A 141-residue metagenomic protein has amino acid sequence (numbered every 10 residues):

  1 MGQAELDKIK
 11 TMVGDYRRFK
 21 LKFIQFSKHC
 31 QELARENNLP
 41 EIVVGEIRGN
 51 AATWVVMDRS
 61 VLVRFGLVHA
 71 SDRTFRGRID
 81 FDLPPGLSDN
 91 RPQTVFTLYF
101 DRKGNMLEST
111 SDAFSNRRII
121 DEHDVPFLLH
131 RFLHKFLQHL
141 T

Functional and structural regions predicted by a protein language model:
M1-G49: Charge-rich, low-complexity N-terminal segments
G2, L6, K10, V55 (+1 more regions): Alpha-helical context
A4, A34, A51-A52, A70 (+2 more regions): A sequence-composition feature that detects small, non-aromatic residues
I9-M12, F19, I47, T74 (+3 more regions): Short linear sequence motifs
I24-S27, G66, R76, L133: Compositionally biased, low-structure terminal segments
L39-Q93: Amphipathic, interaction-prone secondary-structure segments
L87-T141: Ampiphathic alpha-helical segments that act as solvent-exposed interaction surfaces
